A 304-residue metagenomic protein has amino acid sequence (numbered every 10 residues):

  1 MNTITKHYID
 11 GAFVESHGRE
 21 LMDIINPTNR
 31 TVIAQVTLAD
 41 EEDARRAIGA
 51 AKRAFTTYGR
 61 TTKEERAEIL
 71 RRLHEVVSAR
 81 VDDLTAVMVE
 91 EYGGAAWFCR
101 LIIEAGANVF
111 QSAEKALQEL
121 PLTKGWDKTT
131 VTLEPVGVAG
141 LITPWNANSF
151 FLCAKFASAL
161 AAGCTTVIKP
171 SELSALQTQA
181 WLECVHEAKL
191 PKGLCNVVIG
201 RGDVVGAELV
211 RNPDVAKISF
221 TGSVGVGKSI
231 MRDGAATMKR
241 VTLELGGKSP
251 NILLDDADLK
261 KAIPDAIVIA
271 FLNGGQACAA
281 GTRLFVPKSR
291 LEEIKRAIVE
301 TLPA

Functional and structural regions predicted by a protein language model:
M1-D127: N-terminal Rossmann-like NAD(P)+-binding subdomain of aldehyde/semialdehyde dehydrogenases
R30, R66, M88, G163 (+5 more regions): Residue-level signal for inorganic ion chemistry
L120-K192, A216, M238, K260: Conserved small-residue-rich beta-alpha loop and adjacent elements that most often cradle the phosphate/pyrophosphate
K128-T129, V197-A216: A structured beta-alpha segment of the ubiquitous adenosine-cofactor-binding alpha/beta core
F156-A157, G206, G227, I263: Generic hydrophobic/aromatic pocket-lining and core-packing "Φ" positions
C164, K169-S171, I199, T221 (+1 more regions): Short beta->alpha connector loops at strand-helix junctions that form conserved, small/polar/Pro-enriched
T178-E187, D203-N212, G225-A236, I252-D256: Active-site pre-lysine segment of PLP-dependent enzymes
G225-A304: ALDH superfamily catalytic-core signature
